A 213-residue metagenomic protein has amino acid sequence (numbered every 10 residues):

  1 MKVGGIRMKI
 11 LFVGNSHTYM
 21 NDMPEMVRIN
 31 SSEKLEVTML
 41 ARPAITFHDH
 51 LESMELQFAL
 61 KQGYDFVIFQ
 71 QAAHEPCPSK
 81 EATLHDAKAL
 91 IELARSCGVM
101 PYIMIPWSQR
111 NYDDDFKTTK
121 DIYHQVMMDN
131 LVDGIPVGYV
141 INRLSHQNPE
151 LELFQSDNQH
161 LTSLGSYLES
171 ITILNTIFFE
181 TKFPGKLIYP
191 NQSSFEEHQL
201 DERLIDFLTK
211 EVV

Functional and structural regions predicted by a protein language model:
M1-R7: Short, Lys/Arg-enriched N-terminal segments with co-localized hydrophobic residues within the first ~10-30 amino acids
G5, S32-K34, S96, D129: Short, well-ordered coil/turn elements that cap or connect secondary structure elements
I6, T172-V213: Conserved catalytic region of serine esterases and O-acyltransferases that act on ester linkages in lipids
K9-V13, H17-H85: Conserved SGNH/GDSL esterase-like catalytic core that processes O-acyl groups on lipids and polysaccharides
H17-M20, D113, S163, E202: Generic detection of long, well-ordered alpha-helical segments
Q57-S163, Y167, L174-T176, F183-G185: Alpha-helical cap/lid subdomain in secreted, periplasmic, or secretory-pathway luminal O-acyl-processing enzymes
